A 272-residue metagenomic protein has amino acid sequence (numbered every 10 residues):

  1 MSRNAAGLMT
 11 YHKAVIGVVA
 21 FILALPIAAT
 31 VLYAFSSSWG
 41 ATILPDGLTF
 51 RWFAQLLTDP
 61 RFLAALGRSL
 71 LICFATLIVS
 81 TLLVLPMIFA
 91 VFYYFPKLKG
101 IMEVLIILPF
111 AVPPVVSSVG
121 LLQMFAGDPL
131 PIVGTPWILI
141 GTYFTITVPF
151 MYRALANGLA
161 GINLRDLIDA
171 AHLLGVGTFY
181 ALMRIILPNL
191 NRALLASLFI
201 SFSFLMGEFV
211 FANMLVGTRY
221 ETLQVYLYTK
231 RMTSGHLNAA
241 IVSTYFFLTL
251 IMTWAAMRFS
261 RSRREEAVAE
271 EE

Functional and structural regions predicted by a protein language model:
M1-A5, F74-I106, V119, Q123-G127 (+4 more regions): Transmembrane-helix boundary motif in ABC transporter permease subunits
S2-A14, S36, A156-I168, H172 (+2 more regions): C-terminal transmembrane helix and the adjacent membrane-cytosol boundary/short C-terminal tail of inner/organellar
R3, G7, W39-T76, M232-T233: Periplasmic/extracellular loop-to-transmembrane helix junction in inner-membrane transport proteins
R3-L8, F53-R61, M206-R258, S262-R263: Interhelical loop and adjacent transmembrane-helix boundary motif in polytopic membrane transport permeases
V15-I27, Y152-L155, T178-G207, M257: Transmembrane alpha-helices
L25-A28, L32, L82-P86, V119 (+4 more regions): Membrane-embedded alpha-helices of multi-pass transport/permease systems
L25-P60, N213-T218, E272: Short membrane-interfacial helix/loop motifs at transmembrane-helix boundaries
A41, F50, V115-T145, F179 (+1 more regions): Membrane-interfacial helix termini and adjacent extracytoplasmic/periplasmic loops of multi-pass transporters
